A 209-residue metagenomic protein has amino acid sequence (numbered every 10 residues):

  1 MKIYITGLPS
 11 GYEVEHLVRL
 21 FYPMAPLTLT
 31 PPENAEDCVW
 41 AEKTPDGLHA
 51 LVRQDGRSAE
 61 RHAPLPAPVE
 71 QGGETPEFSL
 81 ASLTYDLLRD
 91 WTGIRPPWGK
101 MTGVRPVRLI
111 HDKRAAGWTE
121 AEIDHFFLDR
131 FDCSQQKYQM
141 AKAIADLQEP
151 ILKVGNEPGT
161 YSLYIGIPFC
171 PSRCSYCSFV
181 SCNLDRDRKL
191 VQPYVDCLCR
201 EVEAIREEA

Functional and structural regions predicted by a protein language model:
M1-P26, S134: Short, charged N-terminal beta->alpha structural module
V18, M24-A81: Short, well-ordered secondary-structure micro-motifs within conserved domains or adaptor modules
E74-R95: Accessory, often N-terminal, substrate/partner-engagement and coupling regions that sit outside the core NTP/cofactor
L88-R95, A115-L163: N-terminal [4Fe-4S]-dependent radical SAM core
T160-P193: Canonical Radical SAM [4Fe-4S] cluster-binding loop centered on the CxxxCxxC motif and its immediate flanking residues
C199-A209: Conserved SAM/AdoMet-binding glycine-rich loop
